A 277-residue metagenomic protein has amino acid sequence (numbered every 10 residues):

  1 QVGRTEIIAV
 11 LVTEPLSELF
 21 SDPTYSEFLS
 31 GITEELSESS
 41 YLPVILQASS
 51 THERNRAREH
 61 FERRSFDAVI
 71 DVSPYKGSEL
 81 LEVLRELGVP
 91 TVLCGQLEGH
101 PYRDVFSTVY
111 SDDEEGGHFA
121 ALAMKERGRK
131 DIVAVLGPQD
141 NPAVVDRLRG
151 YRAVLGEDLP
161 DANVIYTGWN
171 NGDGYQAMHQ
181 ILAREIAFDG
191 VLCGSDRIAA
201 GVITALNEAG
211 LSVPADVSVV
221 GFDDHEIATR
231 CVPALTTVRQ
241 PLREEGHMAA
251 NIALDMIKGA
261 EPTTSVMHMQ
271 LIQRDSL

Functional and structural regions predicted by a protein language model:
Q1-E6, L277: N-terminal helix-turn-helix DNA-binding module of bacterial transcription factors
R4-I8, A121-I132, M269: Nucleotide donor/acceptor-binding cores
I7-L122, L182-A183, A187: Alpha-helical recognition/docking segments in bacterial nutrient-uptake and carbohydrate-utilization systems
E14-E27, I45-R54, T108-F119, A134-A177 (+4 more regions): Hinge/beta->alpha junction and helix N-cap segments in small-molecule ligand-binding domains
G31-E35, V83, D146-D158, Q180 (+1 more regions): Alpha-helical structural signal in soluble globular domains
L159, H179, A183-L277: Flexible loop/turn connectors
